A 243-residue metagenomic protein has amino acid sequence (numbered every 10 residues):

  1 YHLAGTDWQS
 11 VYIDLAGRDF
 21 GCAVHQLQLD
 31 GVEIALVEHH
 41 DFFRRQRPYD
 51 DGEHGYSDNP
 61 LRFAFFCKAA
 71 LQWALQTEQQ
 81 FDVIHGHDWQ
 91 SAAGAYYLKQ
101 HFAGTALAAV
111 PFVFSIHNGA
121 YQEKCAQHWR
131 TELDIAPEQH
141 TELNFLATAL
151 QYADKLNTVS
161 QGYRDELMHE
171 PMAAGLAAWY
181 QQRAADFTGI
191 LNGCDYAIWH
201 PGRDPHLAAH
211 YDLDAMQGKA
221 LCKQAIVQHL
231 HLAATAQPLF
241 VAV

Functional and structural regions predicted by a protein language model:
Y1-V243: Catalytic cores of nucleotide-sugar-dependent glycosyltransferases that transfer UDP/GDP/TDP-activated
